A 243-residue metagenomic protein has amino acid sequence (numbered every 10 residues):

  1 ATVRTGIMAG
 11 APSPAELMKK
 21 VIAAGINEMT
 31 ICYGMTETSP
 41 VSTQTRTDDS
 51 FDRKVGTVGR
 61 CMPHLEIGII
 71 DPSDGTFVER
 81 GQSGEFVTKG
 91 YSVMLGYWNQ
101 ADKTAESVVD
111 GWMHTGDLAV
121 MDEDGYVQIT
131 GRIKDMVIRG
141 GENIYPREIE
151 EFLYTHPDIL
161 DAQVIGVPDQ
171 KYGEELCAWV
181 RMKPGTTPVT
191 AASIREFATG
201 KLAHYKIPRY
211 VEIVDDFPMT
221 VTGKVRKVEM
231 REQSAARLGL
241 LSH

Functional and structural regions predicted by a protein language model:
A1-R53, E66: Gly/Ser/Thr-rich phosphate-binding loop
V3, I26, M62-H64, I159 (+1 more regions): Core-facing hydrophobic residues within beta-strands of well-ordered domains
I7, P12, T45, D52-N99: Adenylate-forming AMP-binding core of the ANL superfamily, especially NRPS adenylation
G10, G34, G59, D117 (+1 more regions): Active-site glycine-centered loops adjacent to acidic/histidine catalytic or metal-binding residues that shape
E66, D71-D74, S83, D110 (+3 more regions): Residue-level recognition of short loop/turn positions
E85, G90, L95-G96, K103-E106 (+3 more regions): AMP-binding/adenylate-forming catalytic core of the ANL superfamily
E232-H243: Acidic/polar alpha-helix N-cap and adjacent early helical turns within long charge-rich amphipathic helices/linkers
